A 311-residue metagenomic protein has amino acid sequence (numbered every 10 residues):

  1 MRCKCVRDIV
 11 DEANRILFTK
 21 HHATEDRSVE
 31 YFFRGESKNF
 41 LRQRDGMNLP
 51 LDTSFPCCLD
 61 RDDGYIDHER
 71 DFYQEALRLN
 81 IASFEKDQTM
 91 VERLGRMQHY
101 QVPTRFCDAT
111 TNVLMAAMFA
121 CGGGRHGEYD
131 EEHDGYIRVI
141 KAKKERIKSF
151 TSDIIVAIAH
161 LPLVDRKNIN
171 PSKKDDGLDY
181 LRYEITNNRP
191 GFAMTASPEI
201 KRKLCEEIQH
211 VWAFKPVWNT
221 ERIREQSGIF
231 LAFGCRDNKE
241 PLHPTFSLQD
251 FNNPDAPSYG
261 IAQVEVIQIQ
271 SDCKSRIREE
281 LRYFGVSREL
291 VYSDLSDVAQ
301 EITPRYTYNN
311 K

Functional and structural regions predicted by a protein language model:
M1-K311: Catalytic-core elements of nucleic-acid end-processing and repair enzymes
